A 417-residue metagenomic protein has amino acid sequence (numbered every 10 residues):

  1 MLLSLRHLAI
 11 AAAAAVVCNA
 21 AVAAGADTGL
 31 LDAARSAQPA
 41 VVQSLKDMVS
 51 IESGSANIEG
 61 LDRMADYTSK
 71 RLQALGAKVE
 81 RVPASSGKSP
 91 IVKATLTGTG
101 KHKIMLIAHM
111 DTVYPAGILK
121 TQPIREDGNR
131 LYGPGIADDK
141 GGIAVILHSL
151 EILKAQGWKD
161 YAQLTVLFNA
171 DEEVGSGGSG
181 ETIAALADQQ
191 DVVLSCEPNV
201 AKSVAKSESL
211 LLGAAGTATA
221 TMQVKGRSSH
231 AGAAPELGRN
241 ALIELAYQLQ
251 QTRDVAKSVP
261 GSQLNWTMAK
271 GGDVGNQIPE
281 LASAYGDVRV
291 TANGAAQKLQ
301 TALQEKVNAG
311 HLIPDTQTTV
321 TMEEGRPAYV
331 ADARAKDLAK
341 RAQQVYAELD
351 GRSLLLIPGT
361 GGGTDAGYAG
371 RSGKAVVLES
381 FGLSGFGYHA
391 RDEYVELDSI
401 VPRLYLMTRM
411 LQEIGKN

Functional and structural regions predicted by a protein language model:
M1-I10: Bacterial N-terminal signal peptides that target proteins for export
A9-A20: Bacterial N-terminal signal peptides
A24-A26, R71, S85, N199-A205 (+2 more regions): Metal-dependent amide/peptide-bond hydrolase catalytic core, centered on the "pita-bread" metallohydrolase fold
A24-P134, I152-D160, A366: Acidic/His- and Gly-rich active-site-bordering loop/insert found across diverse amide/peptide-bond hydrolases
L30, A37-L45, G60, M64-T68 (+7 more regions): Stable alpha-helical elements in mature extracytoplasmic
I107-A108, L167-N169, L194-E197, Q223-K225 (+1 more regions): Short beta-strand segments
R130-I143, H230: Glycine/serine-rich anion-binding loops at beta->alpha junctions that coordinate negatively charged ligand groups
D139-G213, G415: Acidic/histidine-rich catalytic neighborhood of metal-dependent amide-processing enzymes
